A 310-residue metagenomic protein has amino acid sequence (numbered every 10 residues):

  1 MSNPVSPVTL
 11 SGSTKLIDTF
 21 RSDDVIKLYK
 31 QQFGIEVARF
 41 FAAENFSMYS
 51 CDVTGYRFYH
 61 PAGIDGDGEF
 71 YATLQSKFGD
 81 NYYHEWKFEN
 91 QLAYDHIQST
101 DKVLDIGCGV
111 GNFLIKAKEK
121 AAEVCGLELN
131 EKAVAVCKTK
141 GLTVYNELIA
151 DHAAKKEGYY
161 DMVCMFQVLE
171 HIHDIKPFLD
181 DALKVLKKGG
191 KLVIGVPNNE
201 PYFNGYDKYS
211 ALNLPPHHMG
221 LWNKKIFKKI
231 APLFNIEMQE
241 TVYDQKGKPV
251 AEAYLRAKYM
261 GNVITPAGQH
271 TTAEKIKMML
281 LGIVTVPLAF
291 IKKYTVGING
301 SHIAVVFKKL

Functional and structural regions predicted by a protein language model:
M1-F166, K176-L179, E240-D244, A273-E274 (+1 more regions): Conserved N-terminal segment of class I S-adenosyl-L-methionine
P7-K15, K225-Y243, L281-V284: A SAM-dependent methyltransferase catalytic signature shared across enzymes that methylate proteins
D23-K27, I194-G220, K225-I230: Short, glycine-/aromatic-enriched active-site segment of Class I SAM-dependent methyltransferases
Y29-F33, F70-F78, D207-P215, Y254-V263: Short glycine/proline- and charge-enriched loop/turn segments that cap or connect secondary-structure elements
Q167-H171: A short His-aromatic
K176-K191: A short glycine-rich, Lys/Arg-flanked "PGG" loop and its adjoining helix->strand segment in the class I
V250-V284: C-terminal helical/coil "lid" or tail adjacent to the Rossmann-like core of SAM-dependent
K293, N299-L310: C-terminal lobe and adjacent flexible extensions of AdoMet/dcAdoMet transferase-like proteins
